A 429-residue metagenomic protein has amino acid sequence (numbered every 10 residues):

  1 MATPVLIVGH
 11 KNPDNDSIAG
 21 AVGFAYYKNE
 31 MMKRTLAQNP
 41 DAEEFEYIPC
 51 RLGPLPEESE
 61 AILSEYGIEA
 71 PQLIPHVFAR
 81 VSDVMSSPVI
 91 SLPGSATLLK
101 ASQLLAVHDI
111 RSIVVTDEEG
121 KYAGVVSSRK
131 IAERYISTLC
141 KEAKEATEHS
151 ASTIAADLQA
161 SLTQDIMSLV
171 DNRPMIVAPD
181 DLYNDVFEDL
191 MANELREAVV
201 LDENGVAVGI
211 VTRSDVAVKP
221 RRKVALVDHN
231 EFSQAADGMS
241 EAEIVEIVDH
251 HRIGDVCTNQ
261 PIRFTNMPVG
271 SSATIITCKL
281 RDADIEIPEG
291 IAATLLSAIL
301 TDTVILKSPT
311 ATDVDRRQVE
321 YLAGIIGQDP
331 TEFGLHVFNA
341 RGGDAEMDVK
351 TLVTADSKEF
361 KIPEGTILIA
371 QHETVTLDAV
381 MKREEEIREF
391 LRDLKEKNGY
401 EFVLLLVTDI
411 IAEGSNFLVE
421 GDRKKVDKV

Functional and structural regions predicted by a protein language model:
M1-V429: Replace "Mg2+/Mn2+-dependent" with "divalent metal-dependent
